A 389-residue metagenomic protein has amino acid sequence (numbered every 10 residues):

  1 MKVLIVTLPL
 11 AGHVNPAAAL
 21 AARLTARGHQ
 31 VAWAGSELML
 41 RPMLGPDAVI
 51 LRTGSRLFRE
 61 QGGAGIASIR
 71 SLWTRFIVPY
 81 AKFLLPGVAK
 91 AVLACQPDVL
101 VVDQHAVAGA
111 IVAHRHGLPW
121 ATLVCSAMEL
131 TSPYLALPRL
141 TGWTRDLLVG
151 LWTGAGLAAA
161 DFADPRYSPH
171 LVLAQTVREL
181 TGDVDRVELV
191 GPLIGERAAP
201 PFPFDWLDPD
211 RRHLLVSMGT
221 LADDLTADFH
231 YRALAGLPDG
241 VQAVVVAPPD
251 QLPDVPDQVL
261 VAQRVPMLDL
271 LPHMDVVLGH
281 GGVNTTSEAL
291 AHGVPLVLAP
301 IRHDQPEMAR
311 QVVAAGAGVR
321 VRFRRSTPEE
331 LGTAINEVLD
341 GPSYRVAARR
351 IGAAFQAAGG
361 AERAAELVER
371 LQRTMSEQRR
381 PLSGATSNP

Functional and structural regions predicted by a protein language model:
M1-D146, G150, V245-P389: Glycosyltransferase specificity loop/lid
V3, A121, H170-V172, L214 (+1 more regions): Hydrophobic beta-strand segments of well-ordered beta-sheets in folded domains
I5-T7, H29, A34, L151 (+4 more regions): Catalytic-core helical/loop segments in enzymes performing group transfer/polymerization on anionic/lipid-linked
A18-A19, P86-A89, A158-D161, A174-Q175 (+4 more regions): A generic local structural motif
R56-L57, E179, L193-E196: Active-site/binding-pocket entry motifs
W120-V187: Active-site-proximal region of nucleotide-activated glycan assembly enzymes, centered on histidine/acidic-rich loops
V184-V276, T286: Donor-nucleotide binding loops and adjacent catalytic segments primarily of GT-B fold Leloir glycosyltransferases
